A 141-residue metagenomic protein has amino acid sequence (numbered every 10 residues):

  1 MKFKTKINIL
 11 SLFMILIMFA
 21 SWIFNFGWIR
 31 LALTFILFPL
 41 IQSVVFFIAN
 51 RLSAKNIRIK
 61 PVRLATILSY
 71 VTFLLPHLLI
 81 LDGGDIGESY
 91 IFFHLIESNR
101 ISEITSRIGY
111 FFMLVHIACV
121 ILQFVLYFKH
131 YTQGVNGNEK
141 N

Functional and structural regions predicted by a protein language model:
M1, F128-N141: Short, charged juxtamembrane terminal tails flanking transmembrane helices
M1-F3, G27-W28, N50-L64, T132: Membrane-interface helix-boundary motifs at transmembrane edges
M1-F46: Transmembrane alpha-helical insertion/packing segments
I7-S11, I91-T132: Alpha-helical membrane-associated segments of multi-pass integral membrane proteins
N8-F13, K60-L78: Transmembrane alpha-helical segments of multi-pass membrane proteins
W22, F26, N50, L74-G84 (+1 more regions): Transmembrane helix-loop junctions and nearby membrane-interface residues
F26-T34, L74, L79-I108: Interfacial non-cytosolic loop connecting adjacent transmembrane helices
T34-R51, I67-F73, H77: Core segments of alpha-helical transmembrane spans in multipass integral membrane proteins
